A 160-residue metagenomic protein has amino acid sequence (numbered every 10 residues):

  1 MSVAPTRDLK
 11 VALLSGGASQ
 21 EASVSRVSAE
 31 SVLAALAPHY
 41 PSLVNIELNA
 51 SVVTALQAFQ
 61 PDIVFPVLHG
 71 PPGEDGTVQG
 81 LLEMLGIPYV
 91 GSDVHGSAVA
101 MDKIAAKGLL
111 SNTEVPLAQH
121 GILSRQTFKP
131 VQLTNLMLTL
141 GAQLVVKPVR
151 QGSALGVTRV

Functional and structural regions predicted by a protein language model:
M1-H95, V99-N112, L123-N135: ATP-binding N-terminal substructure of ATP-dependent carboxylate-amine bond-forming enzymes
S25, Q119-I122, Q143-V160: Glycine-rich phosphate-binding loop of ATP-grasp-fold ATP-dependent ligases
L43, T139, T158-V160: Conserved ATP-binding module of the ATP-grasp superfamily
F59, V115, L140: Structured loop/turn residues at beta-strand edges in well-structured enzyme cores
L133-V146: Acidic/histidine-enriched active-site and ligand-binding environments that engage anionic O-linkages
